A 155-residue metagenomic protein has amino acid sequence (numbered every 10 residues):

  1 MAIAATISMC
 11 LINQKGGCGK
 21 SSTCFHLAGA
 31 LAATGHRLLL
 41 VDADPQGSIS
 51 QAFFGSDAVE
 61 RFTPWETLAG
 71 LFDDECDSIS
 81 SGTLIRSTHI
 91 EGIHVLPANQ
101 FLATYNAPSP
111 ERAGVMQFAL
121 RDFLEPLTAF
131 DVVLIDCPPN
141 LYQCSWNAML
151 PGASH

Functional and structural regions predicted by a protein language model:
M1-H155: P-loop NTP-binding core
